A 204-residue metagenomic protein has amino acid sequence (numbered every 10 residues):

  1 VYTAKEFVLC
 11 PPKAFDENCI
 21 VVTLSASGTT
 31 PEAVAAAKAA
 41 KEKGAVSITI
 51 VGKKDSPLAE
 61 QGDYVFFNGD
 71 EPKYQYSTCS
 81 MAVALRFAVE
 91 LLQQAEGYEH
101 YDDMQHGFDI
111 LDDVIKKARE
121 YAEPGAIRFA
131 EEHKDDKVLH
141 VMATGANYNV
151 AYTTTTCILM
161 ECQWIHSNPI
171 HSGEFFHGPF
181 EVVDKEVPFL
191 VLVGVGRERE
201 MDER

Functional and structural regions predicted by a protein language model:
V1-G97, T144, L192-R204: Glycine-rich phosphate-binding loops that contact phosphosugars or nucleotide phosphates
E6-P11, G125-F129, F175-P179: Short acidic active-site motifs
K13-D16, E42, P57-E60, E131-D135 (+3 more regions): Solvent-exposed alpha-helices and their adjacent loops that cap or buttress functional pockets in soluble metabolic
D16, D55, D63, D70 (+5 more regions): Acidic-enriched, low-complexity/disordered segments with a strong bias for Aspartate over Glutamate
P72, V89-I170: Active-site phosphate/pyrophosphate-binding segments
Y148-R204: Internal helical hairpin/lid segments
